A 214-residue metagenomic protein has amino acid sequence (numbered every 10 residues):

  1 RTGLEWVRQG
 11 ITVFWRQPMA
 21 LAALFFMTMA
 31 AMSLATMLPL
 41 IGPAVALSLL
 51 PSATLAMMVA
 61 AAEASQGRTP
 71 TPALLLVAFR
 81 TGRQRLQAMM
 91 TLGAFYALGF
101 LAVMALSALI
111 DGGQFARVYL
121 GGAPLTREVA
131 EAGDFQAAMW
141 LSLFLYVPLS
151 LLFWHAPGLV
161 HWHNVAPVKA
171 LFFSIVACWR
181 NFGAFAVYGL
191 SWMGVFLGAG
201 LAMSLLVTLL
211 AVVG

Functional and structural regions predicted by a protein language model:
R1-G214: Hydrophobic alpha-helical membrane segments
